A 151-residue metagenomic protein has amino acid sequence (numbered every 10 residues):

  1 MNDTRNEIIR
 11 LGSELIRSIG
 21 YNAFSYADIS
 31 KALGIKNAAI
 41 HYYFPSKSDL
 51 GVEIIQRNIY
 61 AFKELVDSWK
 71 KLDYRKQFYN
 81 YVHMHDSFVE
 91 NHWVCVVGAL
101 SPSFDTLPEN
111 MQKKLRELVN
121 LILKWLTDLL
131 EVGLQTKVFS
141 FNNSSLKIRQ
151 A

Functional and structural regions predicted by a protein language model:
M1-T4: Short, Lys/Arg-enriched anionic-surface-contact patches
N6, R10, C95-G98: Short alpha-helical elements of helix-turn-helix
E7, L11, L15-D49, E53: Helix-turn-helix
K47, I54, N58, F62 (+4 more regions): Hydrophobic/aromatic residues within well-ordered alpha-helical segments
D49, Y81-F88, K113-N120: A ubiquitous short alpha-helical element
E53, E64-W93, S145-A151: Hydrophobic alpha-helical connector segments
E90-N110: Amphipathic alpha-helical segments used for helix-helix packing
L107-E109, N120-I148: Hydrophobic alpha-helical bundle segments that form small-molecule/ligand-binding pockets
